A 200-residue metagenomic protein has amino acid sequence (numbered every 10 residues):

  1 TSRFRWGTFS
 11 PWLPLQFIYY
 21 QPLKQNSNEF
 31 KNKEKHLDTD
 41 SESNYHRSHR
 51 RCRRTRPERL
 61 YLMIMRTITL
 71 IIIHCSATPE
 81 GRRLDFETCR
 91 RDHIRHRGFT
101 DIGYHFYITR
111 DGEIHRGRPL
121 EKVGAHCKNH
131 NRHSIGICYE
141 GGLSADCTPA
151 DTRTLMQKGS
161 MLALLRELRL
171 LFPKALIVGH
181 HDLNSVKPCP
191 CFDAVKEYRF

Functional and structural regions predicted by a protein language model:
L13-L15, L23, F30, L37 (+1 more regions): Leucine-biased recognition of intrinsically disordered, low-complexity hydrophobic segments
Y19-Y20, N26, N32, H36-D40 (+1 more regions): Intrinsic-disorder-associated, low-complexity terminal segments enriched in Asp/Asn/His/Tyr and depleted of Lys/Arg
M63-K122: Short, conserved "active-site rim" segments that organize catalytic pockets and cofactor/ligand binding
M63-S76, E80, R110-I114, H130-I135 (+1 more regions): Basic/polar, cationic surfaces and motifs that engage anionic cell-wall and phosphate/carboxylate ligands
K122-K128: Short amphipathic alpha-helices and their capping/turn segments at secondary-structure boundaries
